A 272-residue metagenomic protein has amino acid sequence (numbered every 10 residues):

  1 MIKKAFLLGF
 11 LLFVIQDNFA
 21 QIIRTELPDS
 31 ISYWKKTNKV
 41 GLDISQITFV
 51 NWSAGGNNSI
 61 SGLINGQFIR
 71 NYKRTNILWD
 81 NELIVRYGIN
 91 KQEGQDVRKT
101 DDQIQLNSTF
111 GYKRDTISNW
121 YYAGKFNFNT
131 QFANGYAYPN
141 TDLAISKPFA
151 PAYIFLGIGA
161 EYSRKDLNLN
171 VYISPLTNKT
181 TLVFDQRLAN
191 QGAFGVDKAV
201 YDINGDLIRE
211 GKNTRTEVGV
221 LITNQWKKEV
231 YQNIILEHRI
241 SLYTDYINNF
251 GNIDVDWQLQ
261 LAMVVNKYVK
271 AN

Functional and structural regions predicted by a protein language model:
M1-R24: Bacterial Sec-dependent N-terminal signal peptides
S30-Q46, I77-W79: Transmembrane beta-strand segments of Gram-negative outer membrane beta-barrel proteins
N38, L42-I44, I64-Y72, L106-Y112 (+6 more regions): Residues on the lipid-exposed face of transmembrane beta-strands in outer-membrane beta-barrel proteins
L42-T48, R74-N76, V85-K91, F126-N134 (+3 more regions): Transmembrane beta-strands of outer-membrane beta-barrel pores
V50-A54, E93-V97, G135-T141, V183-N190 (+1 more regions): Outer-membrane beta-barrel translocator domains and adjoining extracellular loop/strand segments of Gram-negative
N51-G56, N90-V97, T141-K147, L207-K212 (+1 more regions): Extracellular loop and loop/strand-boundary signature of outer-membrane beta-barrel proteins
N58-I64, T100-L106, A150-L156, T214-V220 (+1 more regions): Residues that define the transmembrane beta-barrel architecture of outer-membrane proteins
N76-W79, I117-Y121, L167-N170, N233-L236 (+1 more regions): Repeated loop/turn-to-beta-strand initiation elements of outer-membrane beta-barrel proteins
